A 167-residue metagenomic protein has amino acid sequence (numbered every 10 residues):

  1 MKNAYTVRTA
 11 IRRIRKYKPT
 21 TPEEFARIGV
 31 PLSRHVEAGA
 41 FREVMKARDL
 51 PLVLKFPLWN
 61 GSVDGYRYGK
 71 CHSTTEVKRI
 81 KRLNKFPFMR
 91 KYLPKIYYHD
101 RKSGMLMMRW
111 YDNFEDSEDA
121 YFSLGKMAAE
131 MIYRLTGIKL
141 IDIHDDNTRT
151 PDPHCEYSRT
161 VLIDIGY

Functional and structural regions predicted by a protein language model:
M1-R34: Juxta-kinase regulatory segment immediately upstream of eukaryotic protein kinase catalytic domains
A26, K55, W59, W110-F114 (+1 more regions): Acidic, low-complexity, intrinsically disordered interaction modules
P31-R82: ATP-binding glycine-rich loop module of kinase domains
K46-L50, W110, P151: Active-site beta-strand termini and strand-to-loop segments that position acidic
R48, Y98-K102, P153-E156: Short, ordered beta-strand-loop transition motifs
L58, K70, K81-K126: Conserved structural core of kinase catalytic domains
A129-K139: Protein kinase catalytic-loop region centered on the HRD/HxD motif
K139-Y167: Catalytic activation segment of kinase domains across protein kinase-like and atypical kinase folds
